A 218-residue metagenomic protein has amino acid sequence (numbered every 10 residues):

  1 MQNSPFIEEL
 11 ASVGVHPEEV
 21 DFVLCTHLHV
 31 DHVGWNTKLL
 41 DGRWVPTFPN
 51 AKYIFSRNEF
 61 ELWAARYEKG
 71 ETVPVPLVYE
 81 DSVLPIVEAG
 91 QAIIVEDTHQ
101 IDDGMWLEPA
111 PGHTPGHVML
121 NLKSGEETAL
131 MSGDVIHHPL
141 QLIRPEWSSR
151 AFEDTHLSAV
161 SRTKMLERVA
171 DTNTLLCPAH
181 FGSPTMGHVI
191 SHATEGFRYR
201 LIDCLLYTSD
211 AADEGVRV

Functional and structural regions predicted by a protein language model:
M1-S12, M119-D134, H138: Conserved beta-strand hairpin/beta-sheet module of binuclear metal-dependent hydrolase folds, prominently
M1-V15, E19, T47-P109, L157-N173: Metallo-beta-lactamase
V20-D31: Metallo-beta-lactamase
L24, A129-M131, C177: Residue-level marker for buried hydrophobic side chains located in beta-strands that build the well-ordered beta-sheet
L28, N58-E59, H113-T114, G133-V135 (+1 more regions): Active-site metal-binding loops of divalent metal-dependent hydrolases
G34-R43, H188: Metal-dependent catalytic neighborhoods of phosphoester/phosphodiester hydrolases
I136-F152, A193-D203: Active-site gating loops and adjacent loop-to-helix segments of metal-dependent hydrolytic enzymes
Y207-A212: Conserved small/polar residues in nucleotide/adenosyl-binding loops
